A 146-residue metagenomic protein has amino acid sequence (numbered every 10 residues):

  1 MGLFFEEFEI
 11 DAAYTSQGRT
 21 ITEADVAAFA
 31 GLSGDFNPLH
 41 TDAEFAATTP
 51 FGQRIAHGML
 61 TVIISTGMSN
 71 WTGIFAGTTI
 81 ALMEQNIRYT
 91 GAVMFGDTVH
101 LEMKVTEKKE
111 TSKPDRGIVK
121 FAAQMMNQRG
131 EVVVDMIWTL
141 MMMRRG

Functional and structural regions predicted by a protein language model:
M1-A56, R144: Catalytic strand-loop segment that frames the active site of acyl-thioester-processing enzymes
L3-I10, Y89-G146: HotDog/MaoC-like acyl-thioester-processing domains
I10-A12, Q17, D25, D35 (+3 more regions): A generic structural signal for short beta-strands and their flanking turns/coil linkers
A47-A56, L60-T106: Hydrophobic beta-strand-centered segment that forms part of the acyl-chain substrate-binding groove
